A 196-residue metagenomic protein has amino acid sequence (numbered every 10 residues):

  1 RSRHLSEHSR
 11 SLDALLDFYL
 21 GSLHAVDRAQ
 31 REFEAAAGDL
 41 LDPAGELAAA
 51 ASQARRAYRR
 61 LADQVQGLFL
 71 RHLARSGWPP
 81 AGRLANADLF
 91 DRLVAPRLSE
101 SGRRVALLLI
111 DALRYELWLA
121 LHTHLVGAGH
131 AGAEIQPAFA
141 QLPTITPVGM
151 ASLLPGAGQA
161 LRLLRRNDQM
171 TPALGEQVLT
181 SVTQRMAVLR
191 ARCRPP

Functional and structural regions predicted by a protein language model:
R1-V105, A112-P196: …; additionally, a secondary subgroup of soluble metalloenzymes is captured
